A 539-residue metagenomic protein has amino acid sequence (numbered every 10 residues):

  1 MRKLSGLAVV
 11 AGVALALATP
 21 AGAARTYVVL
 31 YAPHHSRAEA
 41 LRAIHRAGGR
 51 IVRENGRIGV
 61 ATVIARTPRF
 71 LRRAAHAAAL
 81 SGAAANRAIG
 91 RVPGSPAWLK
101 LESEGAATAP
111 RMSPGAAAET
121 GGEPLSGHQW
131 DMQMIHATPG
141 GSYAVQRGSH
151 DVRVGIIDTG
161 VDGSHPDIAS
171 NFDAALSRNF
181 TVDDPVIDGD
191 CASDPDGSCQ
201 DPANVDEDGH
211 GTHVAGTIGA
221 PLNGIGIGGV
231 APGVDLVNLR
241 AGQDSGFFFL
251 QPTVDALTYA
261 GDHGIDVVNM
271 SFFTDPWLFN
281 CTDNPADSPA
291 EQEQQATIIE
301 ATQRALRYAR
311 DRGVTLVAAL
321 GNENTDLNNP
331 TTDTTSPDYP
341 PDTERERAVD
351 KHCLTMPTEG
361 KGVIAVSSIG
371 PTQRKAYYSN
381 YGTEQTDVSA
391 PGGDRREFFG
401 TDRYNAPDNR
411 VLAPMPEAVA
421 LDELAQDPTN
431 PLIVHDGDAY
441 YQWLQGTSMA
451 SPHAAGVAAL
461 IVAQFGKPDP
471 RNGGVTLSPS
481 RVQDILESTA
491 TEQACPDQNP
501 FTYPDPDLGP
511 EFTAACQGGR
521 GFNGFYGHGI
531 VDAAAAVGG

Functional and structural regions predicted by a protein language model:
M1-A23: Secretory targeting and sorting signals
V28-S36: Short, surface-exposed ligand-recognition loops at beta-strand->loop->(often short) alpha-helix junctions that present
L41-G127, P371-R374: Autoinhibitory propeptides
V52-R53, G264-F272, Y440, A463-G539: C-terminal subdomain of the subtilisin-like protease fold in secreted/lumenal serine endopeptidases
L80, H150-R153, P232-V237, D262-V268 (+2 more regions): Loop/turn elements at helix/coil->beta-strand transitions in domains of secreted/extracellular proteins
E119-G233, D255-I299, N322-P337, R345-E346 (+3 more regions): Active-site core segment of subtilase-fold serine proteases
D183, D342-L460, A534-A535: Extracellular S/T/G-rich loop segment that most often corresponds to the catalytic His/Ser-adjacent loop
E291-L316, H352-G362: Catalytic-core regions built around general acid/base machinery
